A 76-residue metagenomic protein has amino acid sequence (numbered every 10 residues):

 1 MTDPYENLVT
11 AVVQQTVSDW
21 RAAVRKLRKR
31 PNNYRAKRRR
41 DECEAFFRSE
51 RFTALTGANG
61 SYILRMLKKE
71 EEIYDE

Functional and structural regions predicted by a protein language model:
M1, E71-E76: Short intrinsically disordered terminal tails
M1-Y34: N-terminal acidic leader/helix
Y34-E72: Short, charge-rich amphipathic interface segments used for partner binding and complex assembly
